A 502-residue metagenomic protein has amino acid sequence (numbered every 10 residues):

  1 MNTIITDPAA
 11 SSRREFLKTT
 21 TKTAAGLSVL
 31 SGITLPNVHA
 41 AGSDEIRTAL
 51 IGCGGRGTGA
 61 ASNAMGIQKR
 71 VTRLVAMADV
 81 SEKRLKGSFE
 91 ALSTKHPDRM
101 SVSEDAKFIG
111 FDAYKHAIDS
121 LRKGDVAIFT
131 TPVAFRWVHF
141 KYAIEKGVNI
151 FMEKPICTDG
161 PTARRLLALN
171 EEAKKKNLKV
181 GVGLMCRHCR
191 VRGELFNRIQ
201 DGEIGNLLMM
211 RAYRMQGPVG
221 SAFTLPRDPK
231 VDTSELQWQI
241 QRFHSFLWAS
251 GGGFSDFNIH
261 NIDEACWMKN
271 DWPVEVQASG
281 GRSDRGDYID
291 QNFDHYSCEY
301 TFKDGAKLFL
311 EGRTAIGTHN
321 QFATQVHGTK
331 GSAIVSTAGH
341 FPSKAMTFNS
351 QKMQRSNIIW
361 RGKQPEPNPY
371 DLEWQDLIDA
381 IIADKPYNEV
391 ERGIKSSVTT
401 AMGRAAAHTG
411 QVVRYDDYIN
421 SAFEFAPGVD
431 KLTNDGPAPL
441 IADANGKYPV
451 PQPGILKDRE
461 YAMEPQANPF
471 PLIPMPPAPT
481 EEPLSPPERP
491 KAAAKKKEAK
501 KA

Functional and structural regions predicted by a protein language model:
M1-S11: N-terminal secretory signal peptides
N2, E15-N37: N-terminal export signals
A10, S31-R70, L74: C-terminal segment of N-terminal export signals and the immediately downstream linker at the start of the mature
G52-G59, K175-G181, C186-D290, L308 (+4 more regions): Predominantly a Rossmann-like dinucleotide-binding segment in NAD(P)-dependent oxidoreductases
N63, R73-L74, A78, L92 (+2 more regions): Glycine-enriched catalytic-core subsegment of oxygenase/oxidase enzymes
K69-A106: Glycine-rich phosphate-binding loop and adjoining beta1-alpha1-beta2 segment of Rossmann-like nucleotide-binding folds
K95-F129: A structured beta-alpha segment of the ubiquitous adenosine-cofactor-binding alpha/beta core
V133, W137-H188, G202: Beta-strand-loop-alpha-helix segment that lines the small-molecule cofactor/substrate pocket of alpha/beta enzymes
